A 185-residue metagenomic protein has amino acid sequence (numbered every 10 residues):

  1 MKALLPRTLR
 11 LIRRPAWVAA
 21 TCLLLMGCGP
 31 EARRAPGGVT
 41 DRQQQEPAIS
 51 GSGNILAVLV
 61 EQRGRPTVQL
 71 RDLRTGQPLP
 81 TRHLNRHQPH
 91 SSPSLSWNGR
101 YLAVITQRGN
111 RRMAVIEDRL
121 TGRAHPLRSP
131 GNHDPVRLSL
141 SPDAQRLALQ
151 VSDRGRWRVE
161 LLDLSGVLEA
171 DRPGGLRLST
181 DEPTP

Functional and structural regions predicted by a protein language model:
L25-G27: C-terminal motif of bacterial Sec signal peptides marking the signal peptidase cleavage site
G29-E31: Bacterial signal peptide processing site
G37-R42, R82-H87, R128-G131, G175: Surface loop/turn motifs at the tips and blade-to-blade linkers of beta-strand repeat domains
V39-R82: Post-signal-peptide N-terminal segment of Sec-exported extracytoplasmic proteins
P47-I55, P93-Y101, L138-R146, E182-P185: Blade-terminus and WD-like Trp-Asp/Gly-His loop motifs, strongest in beta-propeller folds
A57-R63, A103-G109, A148-R154: Beta-strand C-termini and the immediately following turn/loop, strongest in propeller blades
R65-Q69, R111-V115, R156-L162: Structural motif
L73-G76, D118-G122, L164-S165: Short loop/turn segments that connect beta-strands within beta-propeller blades
